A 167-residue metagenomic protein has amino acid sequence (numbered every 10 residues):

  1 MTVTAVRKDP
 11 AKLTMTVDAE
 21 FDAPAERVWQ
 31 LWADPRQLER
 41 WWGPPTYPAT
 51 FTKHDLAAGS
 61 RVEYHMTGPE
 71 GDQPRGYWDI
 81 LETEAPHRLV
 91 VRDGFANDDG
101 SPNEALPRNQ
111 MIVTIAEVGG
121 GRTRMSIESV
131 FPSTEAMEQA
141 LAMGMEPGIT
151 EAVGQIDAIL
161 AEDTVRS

Functional and structural regions predicted by a protein language model:
M1-P48: Hydrophobic ligand-binding cavity/cleft-lining segments
K12-E20, A25, R61, R75 (+3 more regions): Intrinsic-disorder/low-complexity, polar/charged segments enriched in Ser/Thr/Lys/Arg/Asp/Glu/Gln
T16, R36-R75, S167: Short beta-edge strand/loop motif at the mouth of beta-sheet-based domains
V17-A19, F51-H54, G76-E82, R108-E117: Hydrophobic/aromatic beta-strand elements that line small-molecule binding cavities or substrate pockets in beta-rich
A25-E26, D55-A57, L81-R88, T114-R124: A short, structured loop/turn motif at beta-sheet edges
V28, L38, V62-Y64, I80 (+4 more regions): Hydrophobic pocket/interface hotspot
R92, G100-P147: Beta-strand/loop substructures that line and gate deep hydrophobic ligand-binding cavities in soluble
A158-S167: Generic C-terminal helix-cap and adjacent flexible tail
